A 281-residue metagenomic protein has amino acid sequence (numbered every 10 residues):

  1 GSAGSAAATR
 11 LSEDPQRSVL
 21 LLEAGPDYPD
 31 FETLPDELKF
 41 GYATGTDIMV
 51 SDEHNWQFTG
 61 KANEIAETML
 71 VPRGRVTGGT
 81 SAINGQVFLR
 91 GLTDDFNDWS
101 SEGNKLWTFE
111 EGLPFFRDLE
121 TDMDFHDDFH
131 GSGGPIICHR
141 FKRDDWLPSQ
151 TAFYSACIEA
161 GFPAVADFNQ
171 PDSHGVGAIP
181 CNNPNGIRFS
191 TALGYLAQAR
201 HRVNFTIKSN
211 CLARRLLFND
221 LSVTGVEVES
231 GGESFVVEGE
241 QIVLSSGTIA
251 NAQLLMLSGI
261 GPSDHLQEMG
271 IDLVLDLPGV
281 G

Functional and structural regions predicted by a protein language model:
G1-G281: N-terminal redox-cofactor-binding region of secreted/periplasmic oxidoreductases
